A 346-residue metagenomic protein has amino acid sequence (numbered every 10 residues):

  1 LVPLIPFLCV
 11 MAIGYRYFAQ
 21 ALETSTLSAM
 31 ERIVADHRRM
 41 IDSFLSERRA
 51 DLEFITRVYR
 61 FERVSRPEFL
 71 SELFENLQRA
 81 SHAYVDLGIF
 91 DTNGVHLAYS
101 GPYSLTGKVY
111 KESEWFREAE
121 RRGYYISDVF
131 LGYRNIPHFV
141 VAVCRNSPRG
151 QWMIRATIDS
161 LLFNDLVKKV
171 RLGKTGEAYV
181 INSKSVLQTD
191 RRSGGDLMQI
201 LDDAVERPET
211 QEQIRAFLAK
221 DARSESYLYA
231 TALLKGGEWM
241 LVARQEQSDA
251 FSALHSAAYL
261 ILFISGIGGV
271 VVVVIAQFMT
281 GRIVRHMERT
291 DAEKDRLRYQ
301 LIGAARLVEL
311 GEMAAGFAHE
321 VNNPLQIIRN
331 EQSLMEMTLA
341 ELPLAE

Functional and structural regions predicted by a protein language model:
L1-Q20, L262-V274: Extreme N-terminal signal-anchor transmembrane helix of membrane signaling/transducer proteins, especially in bacteria
G14-I33, H37-F44, S65, A250 (+7 more regions): Juxtamembrane interface helices immediately C-terminal to a transmembrane segment
E31-A35, M40-E72, T92-Y103, N146-P148 (+1 more regions): Extracellular/periplasmic ligand-binding regions of membrane signal-transduction receptors
Q78-G88, T92-K169, A216-D221: Extracytoplasmic/periplasmic ligand-binding sensor regions of membrane-associated signaling proteins
S147-W152, G194-L260: Extracellular/periplasmic juxtamembrane segments that couple receptor/chemosensory ectodomains to their
F278-V308, L339-E341: Conserved signal-transmission helix
P324-E346: Histidine phosphotransfer helical core of two-component systems
